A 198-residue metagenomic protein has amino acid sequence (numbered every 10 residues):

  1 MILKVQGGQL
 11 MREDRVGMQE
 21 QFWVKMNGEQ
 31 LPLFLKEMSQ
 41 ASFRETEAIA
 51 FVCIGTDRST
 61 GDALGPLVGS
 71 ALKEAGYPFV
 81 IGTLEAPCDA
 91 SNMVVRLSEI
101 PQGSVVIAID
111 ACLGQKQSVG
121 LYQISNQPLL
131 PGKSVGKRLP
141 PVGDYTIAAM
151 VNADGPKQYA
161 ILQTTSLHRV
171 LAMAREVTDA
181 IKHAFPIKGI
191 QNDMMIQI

Functional and structural regions predicted by a protein language model:
I2-V106, A111-I198: N-terminal catalytic or cofactor-binding beta/alpha core of small enzyme domains
